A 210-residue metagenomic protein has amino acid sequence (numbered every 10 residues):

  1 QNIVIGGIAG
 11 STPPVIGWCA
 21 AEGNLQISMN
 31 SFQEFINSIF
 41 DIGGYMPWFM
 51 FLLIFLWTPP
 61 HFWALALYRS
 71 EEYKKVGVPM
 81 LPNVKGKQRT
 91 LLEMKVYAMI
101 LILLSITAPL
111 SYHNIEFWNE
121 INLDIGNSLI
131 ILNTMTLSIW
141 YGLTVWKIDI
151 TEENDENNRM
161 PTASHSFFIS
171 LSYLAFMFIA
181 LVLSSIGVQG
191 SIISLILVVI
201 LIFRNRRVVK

Functional and structural regions predicted by a protein language model:
Q1-G10, L81-L92, I150-S172, K210: Interhelical loop and helix-boundary elements at the membrane-water interface of polytopic inner-membrane proteins
Q1-L25: Intramembrane alpha-helical segments
T12, F51-S70, M135-I150, L201-V209: Transmembrane alpha-helical segments that form the membrane-embedded catalytic/substrate-channel core of multi-pass
P14-C19, I102-P109, F178-V182: Alpha-helical transmembrane segments of multipass membrane proteins
T58-W118: Solvent-exposed interhelical
V96-I169, I186-I193: Transmembrane helix-loop-helix
F167-S184: Final/C-terminal transmembrane alpha-helix of multipass membrane proteins
L181-K210: Transmembrane alpha-helices
